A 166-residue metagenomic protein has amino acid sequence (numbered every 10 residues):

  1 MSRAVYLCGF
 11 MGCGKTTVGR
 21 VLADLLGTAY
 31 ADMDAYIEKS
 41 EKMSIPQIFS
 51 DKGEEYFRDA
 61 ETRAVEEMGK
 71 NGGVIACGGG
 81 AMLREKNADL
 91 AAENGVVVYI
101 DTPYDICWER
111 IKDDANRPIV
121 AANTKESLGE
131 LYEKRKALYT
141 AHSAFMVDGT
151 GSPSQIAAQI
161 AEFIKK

Functional and structural regions predicted by a protein language model:
L7: Hydrophobic anchor at the beta1->P-loop junction of P-loop NTPases
F10: P-loop (Walker A) phosphate-binding loop of NTP-binding proteins
C13: ATP-binding Walker
T16: Walker A/P-loop
V21, L25, V96, K134-K166: NTP-dependent small-molecule kinase module
D24-M33: Post-Walker A helix-loop "phosphate-sensing" segment adjacent to the P-loop in P-loop NTPases
M33-A81, E85-A92, R117, K125 (+1 more regions): ATP-dependent small-molecule kinase phosphotransfer cores that center on conserved nucleotide phosphate-binding segments
E93-A137: A glycine- and Lys/Arg-enriched "phosphate-lid" helix/loop adjacent to the NTP-binding pocket of small-molecule kinases
